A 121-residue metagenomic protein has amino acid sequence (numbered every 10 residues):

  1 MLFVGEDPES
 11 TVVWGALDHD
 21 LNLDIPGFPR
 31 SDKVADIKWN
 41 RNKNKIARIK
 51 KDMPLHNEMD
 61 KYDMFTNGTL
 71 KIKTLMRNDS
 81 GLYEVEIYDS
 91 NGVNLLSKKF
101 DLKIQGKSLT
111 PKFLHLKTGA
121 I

Functional and structural regions predicted by a protein language model:
M1-F3, H19-E58, L96: N-terminal V-set
M1-V13: N-terminal Sec-dependent signal peptide, specifically the hydrophobic helical h-region
F3, G106-K112: Proline-centered linker/hinge motifs at extracellular inter-domain junctions
S10-V12, D20-N22, T69, S97-K99: Intrinsic-disorder/low-complexity, polar/charged segments enriched in Ser/Thr/Lys/Arg/Asp/Glu/Gln
G15-D20, T118-G119: Solvent-exposed, conformationally flexible loop/turn segments
N57-S80, D89-N91: Extracellular beta-strand/loop-rich beta-sandwich domains predominantly from IgSF
L82-S108: Extracellular/luminal immunoglobulin-like beta-sandwich modules
K112-I121: Extracellular regions of mammalian proteins, primarily the fibronectin type-III
